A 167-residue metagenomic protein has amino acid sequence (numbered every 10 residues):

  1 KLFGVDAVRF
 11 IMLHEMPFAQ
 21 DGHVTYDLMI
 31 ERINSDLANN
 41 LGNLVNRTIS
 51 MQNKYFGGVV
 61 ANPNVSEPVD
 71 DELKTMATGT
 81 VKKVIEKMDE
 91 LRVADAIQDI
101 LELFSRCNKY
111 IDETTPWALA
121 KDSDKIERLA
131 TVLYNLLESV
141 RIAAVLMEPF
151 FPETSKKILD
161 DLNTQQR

Functional and structural regions predicted by a protein language model:
K1-P68, Q165-R167: Catalytic adenosine-cofactor/nucleotide-binding cores of aminoacyl-tRNA synthetases and other
F3, M29-N40, V65, V69-A77 (+3 more regions): Secondary-structure capping and boundary motifs in well-ordered enzyme cores
V8-R9, V45, I97, A130-L133 (+1 more regions): Alpha-helical structural signal
L13, G57, K82, E86-D89 (+1 more regions): Generic surface-pattern signal
D21-Y26, T78-E86: Short, charged/polar, low-complexity loop and linker segments that flank or interrupt alpha-helical bundles
V45-V84, N108-K125: Conserved, charged catalytic cores of large soluble enzymes
E86, E90-R92, L101-R167: Basic, alpha-helical terminal appendages of large translation-related enzymes
